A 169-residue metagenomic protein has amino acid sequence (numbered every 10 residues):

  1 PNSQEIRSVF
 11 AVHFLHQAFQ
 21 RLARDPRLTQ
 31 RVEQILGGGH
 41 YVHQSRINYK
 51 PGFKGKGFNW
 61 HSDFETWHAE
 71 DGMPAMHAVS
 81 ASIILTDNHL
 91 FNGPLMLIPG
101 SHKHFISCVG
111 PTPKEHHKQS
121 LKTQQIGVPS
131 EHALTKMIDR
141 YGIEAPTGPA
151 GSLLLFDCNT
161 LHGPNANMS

Functional and structural regions predicted by a protein language model:
P1-D71: Non-heme Fe(II)-dependent double-stranded beta-helix
P1-N2, G151, P164-S169: Short, intrinsically disordered, charge-balanced linker/junction segments flanking boundaries in proteins
I35, H68-L90, T147-A150, L155: Short, conserved beta-strand element in jelly-roll/cupin
S45, V79, G93: Change "...and in nucleic-acid phosphodiester-cleaving endonucleases..." to "...and in nucleic-acid processing enzymes
I47-K54, F64-E65, I84-L90, G100-H104: Short acidic/polar capping segments at secondary-structure boundaries
G55-S62, A69-D71, F91-L97, I106-G110 (+1 more regions): A short secondary-structure junction signal
A81, F156, H162-M168: Short beta-strand His + acidic residue motifs that chelate non-heme Fe in jelly-roll/DSBH and cupin folds
N88-L161: Double-stranded beta-helix
